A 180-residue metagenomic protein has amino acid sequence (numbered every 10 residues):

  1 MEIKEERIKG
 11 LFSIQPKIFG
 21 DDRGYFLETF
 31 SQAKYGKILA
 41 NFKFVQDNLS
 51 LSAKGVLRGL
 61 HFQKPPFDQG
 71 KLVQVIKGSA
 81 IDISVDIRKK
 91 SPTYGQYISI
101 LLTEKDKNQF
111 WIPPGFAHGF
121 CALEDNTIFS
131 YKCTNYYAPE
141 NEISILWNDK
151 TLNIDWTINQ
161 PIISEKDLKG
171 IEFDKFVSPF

Functional and structural regions predicted by a protein language model:
M1-K105, C121, N126, Y131-F180: Non-catalytic, conserved peripheral segments adjacent to functional cores
H118: Active-site micro-motifs of SAM-dependent methyltransferase domains
